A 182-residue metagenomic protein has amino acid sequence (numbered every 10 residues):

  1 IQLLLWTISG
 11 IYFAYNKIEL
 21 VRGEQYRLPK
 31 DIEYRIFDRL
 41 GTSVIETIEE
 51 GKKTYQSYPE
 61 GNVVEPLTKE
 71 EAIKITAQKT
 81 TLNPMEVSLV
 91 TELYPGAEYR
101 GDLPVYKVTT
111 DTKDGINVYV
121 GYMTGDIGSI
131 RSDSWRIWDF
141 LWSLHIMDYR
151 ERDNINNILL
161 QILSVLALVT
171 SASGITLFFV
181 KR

Functional and structural regions predicted by a protein language model:
I1-R182: Conserved histidines in hydrophobic membrane contexts and catalytic metal-binding motifs
